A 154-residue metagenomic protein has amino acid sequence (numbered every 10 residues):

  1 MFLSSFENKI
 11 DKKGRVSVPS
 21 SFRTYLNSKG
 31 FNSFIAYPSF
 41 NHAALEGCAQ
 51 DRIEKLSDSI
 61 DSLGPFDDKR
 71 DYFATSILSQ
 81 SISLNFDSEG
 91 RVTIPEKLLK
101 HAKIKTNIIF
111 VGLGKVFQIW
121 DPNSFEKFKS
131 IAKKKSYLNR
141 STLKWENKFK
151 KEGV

Functional and structural regions predicted by a protein language model:
F2-D51: A positional/architectural concept
E7-V16, S83-V92, K150-K151: Short, low-complexity cationic-aromatic patches
G14-V18, G90-I94, L98, F117-I119: Short, structured motif recognition centered on aromatic/hydrophobic residues
T24, K55, F125-K129: Short, charged/polar, Gly/Pro-enriched secondary-structure boundary elements
S28-A44, S81, K100-P122, Y137: A short beta-strand-loop micro-motif that forms or neighbors metal/cofactor- and ligand-binding patches at active-site
A44-D68: A low-complexity, Ser/Thr/Gly/Pro-enriched, surface-exposed linker/loop concept that marks segments flanking
D61-V92, E96-L98: Short, solvent-exposed interaction modules
K133-V154: Acidic/histidine-enriched, glycine/proline-rich intrinsically disordered or flexible terminal extensions
